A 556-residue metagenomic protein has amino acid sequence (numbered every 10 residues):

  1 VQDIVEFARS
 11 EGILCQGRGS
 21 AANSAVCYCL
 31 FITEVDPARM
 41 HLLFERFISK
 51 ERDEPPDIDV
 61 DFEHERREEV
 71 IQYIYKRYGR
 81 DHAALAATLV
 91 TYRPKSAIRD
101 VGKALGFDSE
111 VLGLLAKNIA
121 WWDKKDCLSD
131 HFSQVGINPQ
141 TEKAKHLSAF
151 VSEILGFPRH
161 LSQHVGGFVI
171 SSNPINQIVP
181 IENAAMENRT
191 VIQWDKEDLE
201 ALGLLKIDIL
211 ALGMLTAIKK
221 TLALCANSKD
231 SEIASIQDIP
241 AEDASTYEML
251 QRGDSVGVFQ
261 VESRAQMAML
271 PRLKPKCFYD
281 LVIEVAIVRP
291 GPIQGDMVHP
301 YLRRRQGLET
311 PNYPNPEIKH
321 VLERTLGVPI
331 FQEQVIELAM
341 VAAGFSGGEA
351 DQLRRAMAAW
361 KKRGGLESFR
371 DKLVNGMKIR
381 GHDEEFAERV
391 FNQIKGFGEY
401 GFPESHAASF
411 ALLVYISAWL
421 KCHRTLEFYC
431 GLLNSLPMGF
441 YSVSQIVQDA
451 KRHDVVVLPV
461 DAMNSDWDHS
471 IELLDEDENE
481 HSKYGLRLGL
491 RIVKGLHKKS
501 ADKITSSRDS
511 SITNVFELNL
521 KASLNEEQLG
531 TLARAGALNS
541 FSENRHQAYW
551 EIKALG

Functional and structural regions predicted by a protein language model:
V1-G556: Noncatalytic, beta-rich nucleic-acid-contacting surfaces in large DNA/RNA-processing enzymes
